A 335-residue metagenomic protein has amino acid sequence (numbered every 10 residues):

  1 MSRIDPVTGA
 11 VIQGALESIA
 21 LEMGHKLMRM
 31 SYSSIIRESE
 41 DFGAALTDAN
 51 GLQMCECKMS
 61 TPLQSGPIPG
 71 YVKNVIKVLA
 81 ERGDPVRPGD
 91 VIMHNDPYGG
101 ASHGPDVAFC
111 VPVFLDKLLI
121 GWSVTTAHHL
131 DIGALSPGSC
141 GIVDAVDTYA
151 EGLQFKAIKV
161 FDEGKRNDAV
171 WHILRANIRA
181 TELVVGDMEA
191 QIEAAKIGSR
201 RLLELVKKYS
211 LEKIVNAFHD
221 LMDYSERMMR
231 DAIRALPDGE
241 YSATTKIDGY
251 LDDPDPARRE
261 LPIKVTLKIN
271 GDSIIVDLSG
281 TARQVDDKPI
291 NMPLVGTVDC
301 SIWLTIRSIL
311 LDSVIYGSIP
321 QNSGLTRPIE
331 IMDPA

Functional and structural regions predicted by a protein language model:
M1-V11, E151-A232, R327, M332: N-terminal leader/propeptide and maturation segments of large enzyme subunits in energy/redox metabolism and hydrolases
A15-S39, I76, A80-G83, M93-G100: Short, basic/aromatic recognition patches
L27-R37, V86-R87, V185, L202-H219 (+2 more regions): Flexible, glycine/charged-enriched surface loops at secondary-structure junctions
E38-D41, P105-V107: Short, small/polar residue-rich loop motifs at catalytic or cofactor-binding pockets
E56, L63-P67, G100, L174 (+3 more regions): Hydrophobic core positions in small helical hairpin nucleic-acid-binding modules
D106-D116, V124, L267-K268: A short, hydrophobic, proline-anchored segment that marks a local hinge/packing element in signaling and regulatory
L119-N177, V285-D287, G296, C300: Gly/Pro-rich active-site capping loops and adjacent beta-alpha segments that organize cofactor/substrate pockets
R200-R283: Accessory "access/gating" subregions that flank catalytic or transport cores
